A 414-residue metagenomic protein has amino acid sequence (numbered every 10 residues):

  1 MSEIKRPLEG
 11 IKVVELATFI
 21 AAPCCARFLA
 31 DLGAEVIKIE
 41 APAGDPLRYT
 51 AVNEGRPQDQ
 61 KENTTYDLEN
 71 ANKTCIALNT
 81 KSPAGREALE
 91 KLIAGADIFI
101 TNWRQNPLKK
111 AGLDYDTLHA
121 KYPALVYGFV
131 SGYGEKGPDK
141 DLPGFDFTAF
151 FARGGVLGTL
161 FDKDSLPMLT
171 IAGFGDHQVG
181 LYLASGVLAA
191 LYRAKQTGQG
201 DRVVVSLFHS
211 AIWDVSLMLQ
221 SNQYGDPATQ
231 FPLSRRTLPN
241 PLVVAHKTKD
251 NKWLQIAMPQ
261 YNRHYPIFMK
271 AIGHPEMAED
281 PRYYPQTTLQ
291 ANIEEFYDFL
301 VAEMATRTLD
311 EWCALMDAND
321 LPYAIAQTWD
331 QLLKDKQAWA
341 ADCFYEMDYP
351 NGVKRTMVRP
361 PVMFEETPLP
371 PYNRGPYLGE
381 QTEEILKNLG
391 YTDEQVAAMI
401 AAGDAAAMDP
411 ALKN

Functional and structural regions predicted by a protein language model:
M1-Q199, Q230, Y377, E383-N414: N-terminal helix-loop segment corresponding to the beta1-alpha1 unit of nucleotide/adenylate-binding folds
A43, Y133-G134, L207-I212, D250-K252 (+2 more regions): Glycine-rich beta-alpha junction loops
Y49-N53, L142, S221-L233, D335-N351: Short, surface-exposed loop/helix-turn segments at secondary-structure junctions that function as lids/hinges flanking
M168-Q178, G200-R202, P232-V243, L254-Q255 (+2 more regions): A short glycine-threonine-serine/GTX helix/turn-capping micro-motif
L191-S234: Substrate-binding/catalytic subdomain of NAD(P)-dependent oxidoreductase enzymes
L242-N319, Y323: Aromatic-enriched alpha-helical interface/lid elements that frame and gate functional surfaces
A318-P370: A glycine-rich dinucleotide-binding beta-alpha-beta segment and adjacent secondary-structure elements that constitute
R355-E394: C-terminal active-site "lid" helix and adjoining low-complexity regulatory extension at the edge of ATP-using catalytic
